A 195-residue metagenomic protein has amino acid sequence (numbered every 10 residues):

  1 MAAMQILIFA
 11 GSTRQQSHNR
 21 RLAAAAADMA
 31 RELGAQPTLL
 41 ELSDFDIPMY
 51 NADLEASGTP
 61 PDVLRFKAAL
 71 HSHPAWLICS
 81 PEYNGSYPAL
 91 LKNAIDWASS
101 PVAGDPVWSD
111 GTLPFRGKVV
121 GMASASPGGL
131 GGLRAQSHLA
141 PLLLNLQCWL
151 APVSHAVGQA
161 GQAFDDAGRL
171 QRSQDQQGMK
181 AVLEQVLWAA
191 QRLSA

Functional and structural regions predicted by a protein language model:
A2-L7, W149-A195: Glycine-rich phosphate/pyrophosphate-binding loop and the adjoining helix
A3-G34: N-terminal beta1-alpha1 ligand-phosphate binding loop
E32-T38, C148: A generic structural motif
L42-P60, A163-A167: N-terminal beta-loop-helix "entrance" segment that forms/cooperates in small-molecule cofactor or anionic ligand
T59-L146: Helix-loop-strand module that forms the ligand-binding subsite of alpha/beta enzymes
